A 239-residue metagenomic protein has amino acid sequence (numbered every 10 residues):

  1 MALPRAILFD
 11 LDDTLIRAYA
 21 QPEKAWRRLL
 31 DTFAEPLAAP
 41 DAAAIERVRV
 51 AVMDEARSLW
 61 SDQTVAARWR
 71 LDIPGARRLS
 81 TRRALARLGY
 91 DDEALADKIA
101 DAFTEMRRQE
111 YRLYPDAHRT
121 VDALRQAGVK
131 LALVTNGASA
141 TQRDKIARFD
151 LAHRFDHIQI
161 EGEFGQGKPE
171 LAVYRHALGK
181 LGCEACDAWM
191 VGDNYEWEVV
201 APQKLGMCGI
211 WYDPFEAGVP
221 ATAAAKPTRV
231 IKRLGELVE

Functional and structural regions predicted by a protein language model:
M1-I7, Y19-A20, E35, A43 (+4 more regions): Asp-based, Mg2+/Mn2+-dependent phosphohydrolase catalytic module
M1-M53: Active-site neighborhood of HAD-like aspartate-dependent phosphohydrolases
L3, R70, P74-R78, D92-D97 (+2 more regions): Short, acidic loop-to-helix structural element flanking the phosphoryl-transfer center in phosphate-processing enzymes
L15-R17, A67-L71, F164: Short histidine/acidic/glycine/proline-rich micro-motifs that form metal- and phosphate-coordinating active-site loops
I16-A20, Y90, R108, R112 (+1 more regions): Residues in soluble alpha-helical coiled-coils and helical-bundle/repeat scaffolds
E23-D31, P74-R82, A86, S139: An amphipathic alpha-helix signature
V50-A102: A metal-dependent, Asp-based hydrolase signature
R57-R68, R108-P115, C208: Short amphipathic alpha-helical segments at helix boundaries and their inter-helical linkers
